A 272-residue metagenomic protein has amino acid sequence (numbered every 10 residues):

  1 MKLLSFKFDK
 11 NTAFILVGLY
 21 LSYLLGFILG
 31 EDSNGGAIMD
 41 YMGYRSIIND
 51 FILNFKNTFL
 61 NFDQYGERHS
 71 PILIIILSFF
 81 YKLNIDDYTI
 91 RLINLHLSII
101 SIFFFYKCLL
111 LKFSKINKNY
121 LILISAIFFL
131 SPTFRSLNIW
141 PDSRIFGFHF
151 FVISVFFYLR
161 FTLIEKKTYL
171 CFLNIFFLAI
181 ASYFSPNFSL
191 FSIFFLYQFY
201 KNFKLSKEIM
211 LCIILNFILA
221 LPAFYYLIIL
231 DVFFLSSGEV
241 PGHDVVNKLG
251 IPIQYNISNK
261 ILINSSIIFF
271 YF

Functional and structural regions predicted by a protein language model:
L29-M42, N54-I74, D87-R91: Membrane-proximal lumenal/periplasmic loop motifs of glycosylation machinery
P71-I75, L83-I100, L137: Loop-to-helix entry region of an early transmembrane alpha helix in multi-pass inner-membrane enzymes
L92-S114, I153: Transmembrane-helix motifs of polytopic, lipid-linked glycan transferases
F104-K107, F146-I164, L170-L178, I193-F194 (+1 more regions): Specific aromatic-rich, kink-prone transmembrane helix
F105-L130, H149: Transmembrane-helix signature of polytopic, membrane-embedded enzymes that assemble or transfer cell-envelope glycans
I124-A126, Y169-S185, I193-F195, N216-I218: Membrane-interface alpha helices of multi-pass inner-membrane proteins
S136-F146: Short acidic/glycine- and proline-prone juxtamembrane loop motifs at membrane-interface regions of multi-pass membrane
E208-F272: Membrane-lumen/periplasm interface segments of specific transmembrane helices in polyprenyl phosphate-linked
